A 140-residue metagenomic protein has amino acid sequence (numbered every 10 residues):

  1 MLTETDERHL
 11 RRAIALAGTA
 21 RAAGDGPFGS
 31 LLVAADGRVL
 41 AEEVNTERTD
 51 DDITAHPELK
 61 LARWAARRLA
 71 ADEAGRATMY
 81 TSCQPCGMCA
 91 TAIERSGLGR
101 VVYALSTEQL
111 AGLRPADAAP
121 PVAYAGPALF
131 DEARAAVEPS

Functional and structural regions predicted by a protein language model:
M1-A20, P85, T91-S140: Zinc-dependent deaminase
G24-F28, G75: Short, basic and Ser/Thr-rich N-terminal targeting/leader segments
F28-G37: Short beta-strand scaffold segments in enzyme catalytic cores
V44-N45: Residue-level structural signal for beta-strand termini and adjacent loop
T49-L59, W64: A short, polar/charged loop-to-alpha-helix boundary motif
A71-C83: Immediate flanking context of iron-sulfur cluster ligation sites
